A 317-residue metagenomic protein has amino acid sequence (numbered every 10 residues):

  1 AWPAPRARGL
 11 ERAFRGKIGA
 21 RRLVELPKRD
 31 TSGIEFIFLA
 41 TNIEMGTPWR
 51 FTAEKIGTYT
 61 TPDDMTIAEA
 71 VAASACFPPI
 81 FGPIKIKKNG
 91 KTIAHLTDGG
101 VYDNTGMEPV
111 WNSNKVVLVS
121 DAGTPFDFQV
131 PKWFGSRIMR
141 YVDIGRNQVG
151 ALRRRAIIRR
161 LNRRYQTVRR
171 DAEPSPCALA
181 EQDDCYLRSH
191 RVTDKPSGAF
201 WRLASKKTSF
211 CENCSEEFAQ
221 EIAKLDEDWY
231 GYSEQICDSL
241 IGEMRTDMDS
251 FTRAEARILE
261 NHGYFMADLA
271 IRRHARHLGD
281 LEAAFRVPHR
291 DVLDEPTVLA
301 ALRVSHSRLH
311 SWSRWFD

Functional and structural regions predicted by a protein language model:
A1-N112, V130, D291-F316: Active-site gating loop/helix substructures
A7, E11-R15, V24, A68-A72 (+10 more regions): Generic detector of well-ordered alpha-helical segments enriched in charged/polar residues, highlighting helical
A20-P27, I37, G57-Y59, I67 (+2 more regions): Intrinsically disordered, low-complexity boundary segments flanking structured domains
T52-I56, P131-R137, C214-A219: Surface-exposed flexible segments
A72-P78, V130-G135, L152-L161: Low-complexity, flexible helical/coil segments
V101-D103, P109-K115, A122-D127, I158-D317: C-terminal helical/tail subdomains of lipid-metabolizing enzymes
K115-L152: A short, conserved beta-to-alpha structural element at the edge of catalytic cores that scaffolds binding
